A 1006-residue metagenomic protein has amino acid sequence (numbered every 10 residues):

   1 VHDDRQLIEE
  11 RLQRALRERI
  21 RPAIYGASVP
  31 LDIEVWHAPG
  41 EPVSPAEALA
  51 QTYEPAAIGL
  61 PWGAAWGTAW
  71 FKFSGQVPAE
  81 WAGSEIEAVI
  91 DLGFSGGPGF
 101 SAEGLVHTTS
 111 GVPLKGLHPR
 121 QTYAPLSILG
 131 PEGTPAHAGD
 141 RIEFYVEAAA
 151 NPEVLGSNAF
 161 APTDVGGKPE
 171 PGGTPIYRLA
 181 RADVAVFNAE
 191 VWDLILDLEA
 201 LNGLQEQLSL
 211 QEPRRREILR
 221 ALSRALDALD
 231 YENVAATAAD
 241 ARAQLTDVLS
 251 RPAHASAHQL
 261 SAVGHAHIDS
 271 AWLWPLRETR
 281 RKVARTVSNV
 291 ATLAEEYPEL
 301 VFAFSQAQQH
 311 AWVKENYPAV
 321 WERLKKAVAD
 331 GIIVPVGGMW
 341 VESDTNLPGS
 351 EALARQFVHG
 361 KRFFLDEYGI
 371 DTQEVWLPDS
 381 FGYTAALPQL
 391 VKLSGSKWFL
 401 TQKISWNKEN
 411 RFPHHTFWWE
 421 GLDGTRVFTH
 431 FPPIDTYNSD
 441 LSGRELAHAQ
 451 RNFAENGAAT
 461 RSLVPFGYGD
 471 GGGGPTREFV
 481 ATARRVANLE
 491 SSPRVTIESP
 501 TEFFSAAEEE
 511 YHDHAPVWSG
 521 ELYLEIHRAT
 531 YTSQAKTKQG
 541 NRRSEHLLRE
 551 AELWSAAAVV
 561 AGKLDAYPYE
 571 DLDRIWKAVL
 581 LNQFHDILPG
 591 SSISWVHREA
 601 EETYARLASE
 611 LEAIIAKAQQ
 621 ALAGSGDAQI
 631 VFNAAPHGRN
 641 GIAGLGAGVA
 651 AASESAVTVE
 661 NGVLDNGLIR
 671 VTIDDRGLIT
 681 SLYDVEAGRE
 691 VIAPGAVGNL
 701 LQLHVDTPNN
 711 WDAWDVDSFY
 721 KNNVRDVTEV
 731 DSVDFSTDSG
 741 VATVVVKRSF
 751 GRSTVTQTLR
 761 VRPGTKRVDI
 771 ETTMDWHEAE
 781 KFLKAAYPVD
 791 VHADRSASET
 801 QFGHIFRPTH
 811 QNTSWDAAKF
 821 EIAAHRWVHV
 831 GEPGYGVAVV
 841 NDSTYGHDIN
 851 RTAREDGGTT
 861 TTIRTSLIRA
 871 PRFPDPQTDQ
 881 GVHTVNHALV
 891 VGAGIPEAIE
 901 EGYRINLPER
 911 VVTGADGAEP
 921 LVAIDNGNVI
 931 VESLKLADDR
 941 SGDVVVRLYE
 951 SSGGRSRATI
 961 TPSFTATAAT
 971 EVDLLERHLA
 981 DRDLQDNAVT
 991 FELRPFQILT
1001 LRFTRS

Functional and structural regions predicted by a protein language model:
V1-P42, G173-W274, E545-E654, L934-K935 (+1 more regions): Histidine-centered catalytic/metal-binding microenvironments
H2-R14, Q76-A79, V89-L347, R355 (+2 more regions): N-terminal catalytic cores of secreted or lumenal carbohydrate-active enzymes
P61-A79: Short beta-strands within extracellular/lumenal beta-sheet-rich domains
A69, P78-V89, T765-K766, S941: Extended extracellular/luminal ectodomain segments enriched in beta-structured repeat modules
G264, F302-W312, N316, K392 (+6 more regions): C-terminal domain-boundary segment and adjacent tail
E322-I332, E351, T384-Y437: Surface-exposed loop and adjacent secondary-structure segments within mature catalytic domains
T345-D366, P433-A454, A742: Alpha-helical scaffold elements lining the catalytic groove of polysaccharide deacetylases
L387-L393, W406, H415, S442 (+6 more regions): C-terminal (or distal) subdomains of carbohydrate-active enzymes
